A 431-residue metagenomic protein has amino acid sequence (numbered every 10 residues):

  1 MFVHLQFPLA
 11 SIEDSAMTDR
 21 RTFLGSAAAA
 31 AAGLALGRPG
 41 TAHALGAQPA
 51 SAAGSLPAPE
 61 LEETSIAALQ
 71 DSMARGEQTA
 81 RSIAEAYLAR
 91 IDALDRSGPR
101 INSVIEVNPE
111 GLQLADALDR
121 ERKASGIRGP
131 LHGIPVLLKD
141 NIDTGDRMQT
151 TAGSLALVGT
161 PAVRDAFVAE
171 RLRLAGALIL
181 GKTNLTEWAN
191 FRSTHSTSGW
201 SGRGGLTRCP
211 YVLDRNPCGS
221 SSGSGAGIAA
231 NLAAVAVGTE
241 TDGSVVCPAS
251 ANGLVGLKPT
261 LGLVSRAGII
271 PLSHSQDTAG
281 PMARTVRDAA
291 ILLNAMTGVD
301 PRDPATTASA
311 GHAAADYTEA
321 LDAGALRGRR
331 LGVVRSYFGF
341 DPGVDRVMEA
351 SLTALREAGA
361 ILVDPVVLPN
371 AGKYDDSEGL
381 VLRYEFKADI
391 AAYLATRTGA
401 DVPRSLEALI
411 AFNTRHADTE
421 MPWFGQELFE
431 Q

Functional and structural regions predicted by a protein language model:
A10-A31: N-terminal secretory signal peptides and thylakoid transit peptides that target proteins across membranes
A35-T41: C-terminal segment of classical bacterial N-terminal signal peptides
A44-A52, K258-S351, P369-G372, R415: A short helix-breaking turn/cap at a secondary-structure junction
P49-D242, T260, R284, R327-R330 (+2 more regions): Gly/Ser-rich catalytic/binding loops embedded in alpha/beta enzyme cores
A84, D116, D316-T318, F340-V367 (+1 more regions): Acyltransferase
H132-A152, E319-V334, V381-Q431: Short helix-loop capping/hinge segments that flank enzyme active sites or metal/cofactor-binding pockets
A305-A310, P365-G379, E427-Q431: Flexible, acidic loop-helix segments that line cofactor/substrate-binding pockets
